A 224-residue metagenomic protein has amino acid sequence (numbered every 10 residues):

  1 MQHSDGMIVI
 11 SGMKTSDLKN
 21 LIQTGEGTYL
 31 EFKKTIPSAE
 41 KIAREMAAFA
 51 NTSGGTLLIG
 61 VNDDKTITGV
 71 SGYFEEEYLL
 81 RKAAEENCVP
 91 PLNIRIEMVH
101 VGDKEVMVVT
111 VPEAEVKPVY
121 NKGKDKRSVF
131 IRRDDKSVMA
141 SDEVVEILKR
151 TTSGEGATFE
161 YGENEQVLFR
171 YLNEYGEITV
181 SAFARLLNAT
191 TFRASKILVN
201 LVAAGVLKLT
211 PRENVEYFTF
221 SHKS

Functional and structural regions predicted by a protein language model:
M1-S224: Conserved N-terminal catalytic/coupling substructures associated with nucleotide/phosphate chemistry
